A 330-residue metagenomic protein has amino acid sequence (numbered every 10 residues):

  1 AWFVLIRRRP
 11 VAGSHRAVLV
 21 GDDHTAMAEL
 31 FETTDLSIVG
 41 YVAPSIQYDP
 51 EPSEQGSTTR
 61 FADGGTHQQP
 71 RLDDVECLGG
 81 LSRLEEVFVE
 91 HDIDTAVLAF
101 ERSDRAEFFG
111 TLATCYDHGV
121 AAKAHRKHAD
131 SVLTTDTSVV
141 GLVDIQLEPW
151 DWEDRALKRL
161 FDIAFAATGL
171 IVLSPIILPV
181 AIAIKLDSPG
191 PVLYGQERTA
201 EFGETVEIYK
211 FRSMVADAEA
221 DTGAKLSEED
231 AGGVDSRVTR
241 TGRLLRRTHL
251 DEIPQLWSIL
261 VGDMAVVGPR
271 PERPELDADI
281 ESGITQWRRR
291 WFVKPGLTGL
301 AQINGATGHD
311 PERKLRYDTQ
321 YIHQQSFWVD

Functional and structural regions predicted by a protein language model:
F3-H15, L186-G190, F202: Transmembrane-cytosolic junction motif
L5-I171: N-terminal hydrophobic signal-anchor/signal peptide
G119-A121, P254-I259, L300-A306: Hydrophobic alpha-helical segments characteristic of transmembrane helices
V120, E153-A164, T241-L244, I253 (+2 more regions): Hydrophobic alpha-helical segments of integral membrane proteins, encompassing both true transmembrane helices
A129-D130, Y194-S236, T298-K314: Short, glycine-rich, amphipathic interfacial segments at transmembrane boundaries or analogous
D151-A220, F327: A hydrophobic, helix-centered structural microdomain
A231-K294: A short, structured surface patch at a secondary-structure boundary
R289-D330: C-terminal terminal-structure detector
